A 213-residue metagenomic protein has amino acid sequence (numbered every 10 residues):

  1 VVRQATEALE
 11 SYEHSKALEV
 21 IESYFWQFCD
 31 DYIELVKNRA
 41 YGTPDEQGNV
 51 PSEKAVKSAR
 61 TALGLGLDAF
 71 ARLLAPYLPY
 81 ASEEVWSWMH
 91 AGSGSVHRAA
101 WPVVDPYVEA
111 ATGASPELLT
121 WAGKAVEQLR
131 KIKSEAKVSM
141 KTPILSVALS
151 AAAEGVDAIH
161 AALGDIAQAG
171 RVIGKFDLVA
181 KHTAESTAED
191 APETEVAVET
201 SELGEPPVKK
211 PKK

Functional and structural regions predicted by a protein language model:
V1-K213: Feature 926 captures the class I aminoacyl-tRNA synthetase adenylation module centered on the KMSKS loop
